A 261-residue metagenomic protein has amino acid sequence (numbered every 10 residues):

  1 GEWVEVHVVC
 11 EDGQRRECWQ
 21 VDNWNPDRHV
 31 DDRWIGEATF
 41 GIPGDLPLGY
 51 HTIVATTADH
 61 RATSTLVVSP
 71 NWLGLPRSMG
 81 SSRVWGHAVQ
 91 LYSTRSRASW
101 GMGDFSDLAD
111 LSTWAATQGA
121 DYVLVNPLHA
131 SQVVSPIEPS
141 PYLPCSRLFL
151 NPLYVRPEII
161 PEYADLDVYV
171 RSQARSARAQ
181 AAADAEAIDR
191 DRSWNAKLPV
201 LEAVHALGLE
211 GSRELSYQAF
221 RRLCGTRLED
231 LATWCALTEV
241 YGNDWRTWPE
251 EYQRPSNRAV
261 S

Functional and structural regions predicted by a protein language model:
E2-G13, C18-D59, T65-S261: Acidic/aromatic-lined carbohydrate-recognition and catalytic surfaces of CAZymes acting on diverse glycans
